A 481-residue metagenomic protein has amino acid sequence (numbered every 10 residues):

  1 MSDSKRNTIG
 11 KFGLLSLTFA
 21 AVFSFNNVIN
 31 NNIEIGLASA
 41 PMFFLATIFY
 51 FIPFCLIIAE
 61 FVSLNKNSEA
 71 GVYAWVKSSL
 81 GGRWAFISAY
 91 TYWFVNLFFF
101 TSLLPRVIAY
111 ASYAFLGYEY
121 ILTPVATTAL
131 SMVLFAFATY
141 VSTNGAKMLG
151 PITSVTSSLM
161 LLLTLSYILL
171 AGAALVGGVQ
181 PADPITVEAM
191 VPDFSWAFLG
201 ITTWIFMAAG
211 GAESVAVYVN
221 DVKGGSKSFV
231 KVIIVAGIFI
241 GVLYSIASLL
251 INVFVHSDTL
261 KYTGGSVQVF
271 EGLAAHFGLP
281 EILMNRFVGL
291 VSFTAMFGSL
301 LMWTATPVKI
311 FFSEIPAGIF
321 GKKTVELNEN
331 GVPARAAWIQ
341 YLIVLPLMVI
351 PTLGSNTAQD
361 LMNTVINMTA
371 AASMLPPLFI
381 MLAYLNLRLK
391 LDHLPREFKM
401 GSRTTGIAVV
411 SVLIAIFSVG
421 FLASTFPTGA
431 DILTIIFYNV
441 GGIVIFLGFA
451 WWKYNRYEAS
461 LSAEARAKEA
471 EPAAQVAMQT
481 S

Functional and structural regions predicted by a protein language model:
M1-P41, L45, F51-A59, N65-N67 (+2 more regions): Membrane-interface "cap" regions at the ends of multi-pass membrane proteins
K5, L327-N330, M374-T425: C-terminal membrane-solvent junction of multi-pass transporters and transport-like membrane proteins
N7, P41, I121-A126, P151-G289 (+1 more regions): Helix-loop-helix junctions that connect adjacent transmembrane segments in multi-pass membrane transporters
N31-M42, F115-P124, K147-T156, L347-F379 (+2 more regions): Transmembrane helix-loop boundary segments of multi-pass membrane transporters
L56-E60, S68-F135, Y140, M296-I310 (+3 more regions): Hydrophobic transmembrane alpha-helices that form the core helical bundles of multi-pass secondary transporters
A74-W75, G81, V235-L301, F320-T369: TM-loop-TM module centered on a large, flexible mid-protein loop between adjacent transmembrane helices in multi-pass
K77, L104-T127, L163, D221-G225 (+2 more regions): Helix-loop-helix connectors at the membrane interface of multi-pass transporters/channels
A111, T128-Q180, G210, I233-I238 (+3 more regions): Membrane-interface loop-to-helix entry segments
